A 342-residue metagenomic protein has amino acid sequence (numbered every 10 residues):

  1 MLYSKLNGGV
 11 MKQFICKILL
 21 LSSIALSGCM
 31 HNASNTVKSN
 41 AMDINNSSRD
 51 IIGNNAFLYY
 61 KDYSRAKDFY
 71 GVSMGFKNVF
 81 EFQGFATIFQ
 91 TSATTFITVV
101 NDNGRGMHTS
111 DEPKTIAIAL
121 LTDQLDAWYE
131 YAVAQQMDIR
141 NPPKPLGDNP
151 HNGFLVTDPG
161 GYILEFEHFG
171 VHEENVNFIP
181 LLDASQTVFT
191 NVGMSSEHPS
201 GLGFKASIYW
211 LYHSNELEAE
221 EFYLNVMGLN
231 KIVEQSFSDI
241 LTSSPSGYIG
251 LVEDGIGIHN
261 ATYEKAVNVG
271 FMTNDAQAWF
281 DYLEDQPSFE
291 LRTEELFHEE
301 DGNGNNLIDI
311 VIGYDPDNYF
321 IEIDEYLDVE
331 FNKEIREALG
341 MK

Functional and structural regions predicted by a protein language model:
M1-V10: Short, Lys/Arg-enriched N-terminal segments with co-localized hydrophobic residues within the first ~10-30 amino acids
K12-L21: Sec-dependent signal peptide recognition, specifically the positively charged N-region followed immediately by
S27-G28: C-terminal motif of bacterial Sec signal peptides marking the signal peptidase cleavage site
V37-S47, V133-L202, E284-K342: Vicinal oxygen chelate
S47-D50, F57-I97, S200, Y209-I249: Core segments of cupin and vicinal oxygen chelate
I52-K61, T87-Q90, M107-V133, N152-T157 (+4 more regions): Vicinal oxygen chelate
R65, Q124, V188-V192, E218: Generic signature of mature, soluble extracytoplasmic domains
K77-P113, I163-G170, N230-K265, P316 (+1 more regions): Conserved short beta-strand elements that form part of the metal-binding/catalytic scaffold of enzyme active sites
